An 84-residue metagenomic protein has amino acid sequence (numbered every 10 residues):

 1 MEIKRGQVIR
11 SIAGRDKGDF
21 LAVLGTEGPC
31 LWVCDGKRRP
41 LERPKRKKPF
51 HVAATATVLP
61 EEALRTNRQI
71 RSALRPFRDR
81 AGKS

Functional and structural regions predicted by a protein language model:
M1-R5, I12, A22-S84: Ferredoxin-like alpha/beta domains used as RNA- or RNAP-binding modules
G14-K17: Short, charged beta-turn/beta-strand-edge "cap" motif at the junction between a beta-strand and an adjacent loop
